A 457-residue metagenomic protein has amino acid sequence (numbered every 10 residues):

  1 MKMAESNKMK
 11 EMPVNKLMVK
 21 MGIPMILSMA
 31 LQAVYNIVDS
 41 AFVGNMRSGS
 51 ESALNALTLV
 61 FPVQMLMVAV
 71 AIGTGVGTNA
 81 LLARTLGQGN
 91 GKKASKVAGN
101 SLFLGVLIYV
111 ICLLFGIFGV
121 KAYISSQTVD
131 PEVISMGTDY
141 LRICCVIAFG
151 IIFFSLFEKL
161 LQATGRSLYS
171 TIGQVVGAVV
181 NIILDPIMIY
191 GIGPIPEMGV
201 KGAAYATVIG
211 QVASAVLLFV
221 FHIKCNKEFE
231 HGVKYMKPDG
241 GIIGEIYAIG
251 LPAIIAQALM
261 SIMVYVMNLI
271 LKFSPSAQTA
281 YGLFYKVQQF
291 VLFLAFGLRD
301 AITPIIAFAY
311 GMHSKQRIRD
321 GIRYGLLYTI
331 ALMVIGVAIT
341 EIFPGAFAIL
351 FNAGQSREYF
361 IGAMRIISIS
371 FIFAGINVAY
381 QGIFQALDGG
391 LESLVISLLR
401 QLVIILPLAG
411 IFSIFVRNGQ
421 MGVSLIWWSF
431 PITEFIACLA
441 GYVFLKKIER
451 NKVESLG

Functional and structural regions predicted by a protein language model:
M1-G22, L82-F149, I195-L251, I306-S370 (+1 more regions): Short alpha-helical transmembrane segments in multi-pass integral membrane proteins
M9-G49, P62-G77, L81, V106-L113 (+5 more regions): N-terminal transmembrane alpha-helices
K20-D39, I143, G177, G210-S214 (+4 more regions): Transmembrane helical elements of multi-pass membrane transporters/channels
M25, M29, A41, A80 (+16 more regions): Transmembrane alpha-helix boundary and packing residues in multipass membrane permease domains and related
A30, V34-N55, I124-P131, I189-M198 (+5 more regions): Helix-terminus/linker motif at the lipid-water interface of multi-pass membrane proteins
E51-P62, G137, L141, P275-F290 (+2 more regions): Small-residue hotspots at the loop-to-helix junctions and early N-terminal turns of transmembrane alpha-helices
L54-L114, I151-S170, A280-P344, A374-D388 (+1 more regions): Small-residue-rich hydrophobic transmembrane alpha-helices
G75, C144-Q162, S170-A178, A203-L218 (+4 more regions): Short runs within selected transmembrane alpha-helices of multi-pass transporters and secretion channels
